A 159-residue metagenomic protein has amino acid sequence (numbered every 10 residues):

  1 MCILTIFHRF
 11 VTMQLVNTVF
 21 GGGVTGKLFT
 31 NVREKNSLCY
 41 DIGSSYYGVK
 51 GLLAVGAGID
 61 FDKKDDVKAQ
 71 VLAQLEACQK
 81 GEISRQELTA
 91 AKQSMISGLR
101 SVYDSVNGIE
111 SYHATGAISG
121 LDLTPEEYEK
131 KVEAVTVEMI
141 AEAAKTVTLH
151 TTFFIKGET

Functional and structural regions predicted by a protein language model:
M1-A54, G58-T159: Mature, solvent-exposed C-terminal subdomains and processed small-chain segments of exported/organellar
